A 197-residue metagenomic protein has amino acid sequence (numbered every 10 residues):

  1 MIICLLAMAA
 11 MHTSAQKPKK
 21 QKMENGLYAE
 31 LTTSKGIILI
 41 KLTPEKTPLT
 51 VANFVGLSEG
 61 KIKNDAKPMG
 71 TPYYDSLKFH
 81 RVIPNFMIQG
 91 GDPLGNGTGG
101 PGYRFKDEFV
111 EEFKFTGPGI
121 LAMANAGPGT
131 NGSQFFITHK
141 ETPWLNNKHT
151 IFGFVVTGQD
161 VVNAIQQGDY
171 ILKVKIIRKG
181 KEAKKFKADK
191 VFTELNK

Functional and structural regions predicted by a protein language model:
M1-A9: Bacterial N-terminal signal peptides
M11-K197: Cyclophilin-like peptidyl-prolyl cis-trans isomerases
